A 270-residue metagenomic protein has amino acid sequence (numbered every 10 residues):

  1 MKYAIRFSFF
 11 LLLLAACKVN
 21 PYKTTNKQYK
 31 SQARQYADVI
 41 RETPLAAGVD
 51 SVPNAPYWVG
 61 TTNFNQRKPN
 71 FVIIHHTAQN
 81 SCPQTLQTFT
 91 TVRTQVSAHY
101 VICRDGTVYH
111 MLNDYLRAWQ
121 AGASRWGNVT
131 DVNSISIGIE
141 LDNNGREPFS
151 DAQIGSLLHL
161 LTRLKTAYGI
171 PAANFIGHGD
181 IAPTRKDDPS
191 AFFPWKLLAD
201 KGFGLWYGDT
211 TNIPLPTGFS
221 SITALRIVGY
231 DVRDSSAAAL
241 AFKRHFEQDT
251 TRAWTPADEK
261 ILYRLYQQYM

Functional and structural regions predicted by a protein language model:
M1-T24: Bacterial Sec-dependent N-terminal signal peptides
F7, C82-P83, D105, G218 (+1 more regions): Alpha-helix initiation and N-capping motif
C17-S31, D151-M270: Basic/polar, cationic surfaces and motifs that engage anionic cell-wall and phosphate/carboxylate ligands
K27-N65, N70-A173: Active-site-adjacent loop/helix surface patches within enzyme catalytic domains that shape the substrate-binding cleft
